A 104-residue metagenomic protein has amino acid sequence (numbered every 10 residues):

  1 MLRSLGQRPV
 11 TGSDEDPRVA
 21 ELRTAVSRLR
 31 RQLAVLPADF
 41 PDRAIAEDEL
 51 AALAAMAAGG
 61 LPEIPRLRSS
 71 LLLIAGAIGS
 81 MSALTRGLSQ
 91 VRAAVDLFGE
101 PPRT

Functional and structural regions predicted by a protein language model:
M1-G79, D96-T104: Short amphipathic alpha-helical segments that predominantly mediate membrane engagement
M81-V95: Alpha-helical transmembrane segments that serve as single-pass membrane anchors or pore-forming helices in small
